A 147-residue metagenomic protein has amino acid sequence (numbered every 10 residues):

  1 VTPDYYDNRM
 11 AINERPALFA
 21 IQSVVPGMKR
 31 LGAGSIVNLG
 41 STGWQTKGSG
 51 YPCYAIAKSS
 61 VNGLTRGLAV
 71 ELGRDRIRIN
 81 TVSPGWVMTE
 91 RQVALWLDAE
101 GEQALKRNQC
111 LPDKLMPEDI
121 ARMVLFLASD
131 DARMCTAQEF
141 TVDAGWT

Functional and structural regions predicted by a protein language model:
V1, K47-A55, G67: Active-site loop-to-helix junction immediately N-terminal to the catalytic Tyr of the SDR YXXXK motif in Rossmann-fold
V1-D7, L105: Substrate-binding pocket helix/loop in short-chain dehydrogenase/reductase
I21, A57, T65: Active-site helix of classical SDR
P26, V70-R74, R133: Alpha-helical segment proximal to the catalytic Tyr-Lys
S41: Residue(s) in the substrate-gating loop at a strand-loop-helix junction that position the organic substrate next
T46-P52, R74-D75, P112, D130: Active-site loop immediately N-terminal to the catalytic Tyr-X3-Lys motif of short-chain dehydrogenase/reductase
K114-V142, T147: C-terminal substrate-recognition "lid" of short-chain dehydrogenase/reductases
